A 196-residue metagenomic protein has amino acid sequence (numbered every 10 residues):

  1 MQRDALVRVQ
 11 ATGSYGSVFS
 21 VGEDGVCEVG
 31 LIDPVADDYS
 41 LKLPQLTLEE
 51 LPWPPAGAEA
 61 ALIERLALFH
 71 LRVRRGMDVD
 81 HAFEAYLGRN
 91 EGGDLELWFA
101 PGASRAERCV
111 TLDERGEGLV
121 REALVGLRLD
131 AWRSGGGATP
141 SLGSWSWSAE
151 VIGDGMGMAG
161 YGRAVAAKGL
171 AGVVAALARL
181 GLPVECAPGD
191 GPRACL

Functional and structural regions predicted by a protein language model:
M1-Q2, L196: Short intrinsically disordered terminal tails
Q2-A5, E64-R72, D94-E96: Short, hydrophobic/aromatic-rich segments at coil-to-beta transitions
Q2-T47: Basic/aromatic-rich interaction segments and small domains that mediate binding to polyanionic partners
R8-Q10, G30-I32, R74, W98-A100 (+1 more regions): A generic structural motif
S20-D24, P44-E49, N90-E91, R115-G116 (+1 more regions): A short, sequence-level motif marking secondary-structure junctions
D24, L87-L95, D154: Short, solvent-exposed coil/turn segments at beta-strand boundaries
W53-E84, G102-E117, E122-L124, L129-L196: Short, well-ordered, aromatic-rich surface patches in folded extracellular/luminal domains
N90-R108: Acidic/histidine-rich, surface-exposed loop or edge segments in extracytoplasmic proteins
